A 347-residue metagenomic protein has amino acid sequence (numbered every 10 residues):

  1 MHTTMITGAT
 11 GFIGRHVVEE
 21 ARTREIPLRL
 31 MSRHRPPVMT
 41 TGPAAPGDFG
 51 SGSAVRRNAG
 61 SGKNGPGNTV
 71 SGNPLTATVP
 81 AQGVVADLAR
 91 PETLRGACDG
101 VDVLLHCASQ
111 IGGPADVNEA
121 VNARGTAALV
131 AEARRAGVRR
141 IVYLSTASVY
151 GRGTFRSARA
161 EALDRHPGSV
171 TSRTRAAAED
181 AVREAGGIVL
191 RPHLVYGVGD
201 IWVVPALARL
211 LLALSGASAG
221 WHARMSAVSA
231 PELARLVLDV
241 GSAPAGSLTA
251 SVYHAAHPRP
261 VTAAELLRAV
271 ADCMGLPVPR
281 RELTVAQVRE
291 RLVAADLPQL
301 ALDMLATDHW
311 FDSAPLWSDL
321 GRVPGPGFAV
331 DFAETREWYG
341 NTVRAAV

Functional and structural regions predicted by a protein language model:
H2-I26: N-terminal Rossmann NAD(P)H-binding glycine-rich loop of SDR-like oxidoreductase domains
P46-R56, G60, N64, T69-P74 (+4 more regions): NAD(P)H-binding glycine-rich loop region in Rossmannoid oxidoreductase-like domains and their noncatalytic homologs
A127-V170: Conserved Rossmann-fold NAD(P)-dependent oxidoreductase catalytic core, especially the SDR/UDP-sugar
E179-G199: Conserved beta-loop-beta element that borders a ligand/cofactor-binding pocket
I201-A206, A219-A243, A250-S251: Substrate-positioning beta->alpha
L236-L300, V343-V347: Mid/C-terminal beta-alpha module of Rossmann-like enzyme folds, strongest in SDR-family dehydrogenases/epimerases
A264, R289-P324: Conserved C-terminal active-site "lid" loop/helix of NAD(P)H-dependent oxidoreductases that clamps the redox cofactor
V323-V347: Amphipathic terminal alpha-helices
